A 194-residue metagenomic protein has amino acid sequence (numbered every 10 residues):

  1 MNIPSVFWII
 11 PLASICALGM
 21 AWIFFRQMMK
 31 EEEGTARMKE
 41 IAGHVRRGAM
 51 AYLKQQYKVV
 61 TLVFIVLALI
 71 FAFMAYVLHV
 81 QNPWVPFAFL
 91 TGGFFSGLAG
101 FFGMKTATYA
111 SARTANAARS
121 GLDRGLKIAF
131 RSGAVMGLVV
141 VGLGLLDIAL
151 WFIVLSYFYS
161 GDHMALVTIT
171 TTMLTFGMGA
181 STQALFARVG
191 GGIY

Functional and structural regions predicted by a protein language model:
N2-Y194: Hydrophobic, small-residue-rich transmembrane alpha-helices and their short perimembrane loops in multi-pass membrane
